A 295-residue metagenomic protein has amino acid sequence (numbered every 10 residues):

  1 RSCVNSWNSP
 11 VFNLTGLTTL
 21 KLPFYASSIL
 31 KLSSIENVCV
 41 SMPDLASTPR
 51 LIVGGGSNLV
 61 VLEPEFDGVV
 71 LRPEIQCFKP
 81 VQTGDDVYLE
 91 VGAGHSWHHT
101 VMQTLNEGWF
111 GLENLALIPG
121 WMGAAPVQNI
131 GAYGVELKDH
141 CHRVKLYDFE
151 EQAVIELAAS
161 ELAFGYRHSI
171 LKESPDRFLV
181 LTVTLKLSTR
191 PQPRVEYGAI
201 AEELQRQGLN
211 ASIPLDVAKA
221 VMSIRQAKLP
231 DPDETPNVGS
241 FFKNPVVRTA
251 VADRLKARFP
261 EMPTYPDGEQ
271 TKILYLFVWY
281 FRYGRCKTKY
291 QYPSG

Functional and structural regions predicted by a protein language model:
R1, G54-L59, V101-M102, D176-R177 (+1 more regions): Short, mixed-charge, low-aromatic patches
R1-P10, L105-P119, S174-D176, V180 (+2 more regions): Short N-terminal signal/transit or membrane-insertion segments and the immediately adjacent low-complexity/disordered
C3-E150: Anion-binding (especially nucleotide phosphate/pyrophosphate-binding) glycine-rich loop and adjoining beta-alpha core
G16-T19, V154-G295: Phosphate/pyrophosphate- and phosphate-bearing ligand-binding catalytic cores of soluble enzymes
